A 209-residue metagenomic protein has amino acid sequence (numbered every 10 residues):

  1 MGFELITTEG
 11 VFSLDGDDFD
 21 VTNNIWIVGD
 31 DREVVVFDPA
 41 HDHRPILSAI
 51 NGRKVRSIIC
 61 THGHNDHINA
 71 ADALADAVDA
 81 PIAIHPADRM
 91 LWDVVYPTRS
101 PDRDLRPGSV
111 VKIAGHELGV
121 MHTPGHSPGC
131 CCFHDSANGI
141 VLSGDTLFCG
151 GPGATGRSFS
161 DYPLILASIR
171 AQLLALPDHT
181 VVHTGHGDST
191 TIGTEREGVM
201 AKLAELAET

Functional and structural regions predicted by a protein language model:
G2-R53, C132-S143: Conserved beta-strand hairpin/beta-sheet module of binuclear metal-dependent hydrolase folds, prominently
T7, G29, R106, K112 (+3 more regions): Residue-level detector of conserved, well-ordered beta-strand and adjacent loop positions that form binding/recognition
G10-V11, A87-R89, L147: Short, acidic/turn-prone active-site loops that include or flank metal/cofactor- and phosphate-binding residues
G16-D18, D102, H122-P124: Short Gly/Pro-enriched turn/cap motifs at secondary-structure boundaries
D20-V21, V34, H41-E117, R196-E205: Active-site HxH/HxHxD metal-binding segment of metal-dependent hydrolases
N24-W26, R103, G108-S109, C131 (+1 more regions): Residue-level detector of beta-strand structural context in well-folded domains
V34, G119, S127-T209: Metallo-beta-lactamase
F37-D38, R56-G63, I82-P86, H122-G125 (+2 more regions): Active-site neighborhood of phospho(di)ester-bond hydrolases with catalytic His/Asp-centered motifs
